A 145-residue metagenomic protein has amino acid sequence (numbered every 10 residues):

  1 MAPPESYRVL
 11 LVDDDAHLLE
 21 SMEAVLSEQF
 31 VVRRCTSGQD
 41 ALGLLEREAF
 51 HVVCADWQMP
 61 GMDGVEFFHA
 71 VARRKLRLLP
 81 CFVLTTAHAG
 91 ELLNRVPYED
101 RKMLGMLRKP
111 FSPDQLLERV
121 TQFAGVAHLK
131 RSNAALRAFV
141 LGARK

Functional and structural regions predicted by a protein language model:
E5-H17, M22-E23, V53: Conserved acidic segment of CheY-like receiver
A16-R33, R101: Two-component/phosphorelay signaling modules centered on CheY-like receiver
R34-V52: Acidic, metal-coordinating helix/loop segments flanking the phosphotransfer/catalytic sites of two-component signaling
T36-D40, D63-H69: Acidic catalytic/metal-coordinating carboxylates
D56: Active-site residues of response regulator receiver
M59: Receiver (REC) domain active-site loop signature in two-component systems and cognate sites in sensor histidine kinases
E66, L79, A89-R108, E118: Alpha4 helix (beta4-alpha4-beta5 surface) of REC/receiver domains from two-component response regulators
T85-T86: Hydrophobic/aromatic residues positioned on beta-strands within the core alpha/beta folds
